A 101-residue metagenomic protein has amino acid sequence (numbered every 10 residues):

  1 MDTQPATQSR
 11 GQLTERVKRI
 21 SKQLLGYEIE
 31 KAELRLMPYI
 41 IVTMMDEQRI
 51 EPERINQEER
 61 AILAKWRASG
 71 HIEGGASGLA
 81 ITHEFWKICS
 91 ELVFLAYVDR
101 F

Functional and structural regions predicted by a protein language model:
D2-P38: Short alpha-helical segments that sit at the start of domains
R16-I20, I62, I88: Charge-rich, solvent-exposed alpha-helical interaction surfaces
E33, E59-I62, F85: Single-residue recognition of alpha-helix capping/boundary positions
E33-N56: Short acidic, hydrophobic short linear motifs in intrinsically disordered regions
P52-S69, E73: Short amphipathic alpha-helical interaction segments
G78-H83: Minor-groove-contacting beta-hairpin "wing" of winged helix-turn-helix DNA-binding domains
W86-F101: Short, amphipathic alpha-helical interaction segments positioned at domain boundaries
